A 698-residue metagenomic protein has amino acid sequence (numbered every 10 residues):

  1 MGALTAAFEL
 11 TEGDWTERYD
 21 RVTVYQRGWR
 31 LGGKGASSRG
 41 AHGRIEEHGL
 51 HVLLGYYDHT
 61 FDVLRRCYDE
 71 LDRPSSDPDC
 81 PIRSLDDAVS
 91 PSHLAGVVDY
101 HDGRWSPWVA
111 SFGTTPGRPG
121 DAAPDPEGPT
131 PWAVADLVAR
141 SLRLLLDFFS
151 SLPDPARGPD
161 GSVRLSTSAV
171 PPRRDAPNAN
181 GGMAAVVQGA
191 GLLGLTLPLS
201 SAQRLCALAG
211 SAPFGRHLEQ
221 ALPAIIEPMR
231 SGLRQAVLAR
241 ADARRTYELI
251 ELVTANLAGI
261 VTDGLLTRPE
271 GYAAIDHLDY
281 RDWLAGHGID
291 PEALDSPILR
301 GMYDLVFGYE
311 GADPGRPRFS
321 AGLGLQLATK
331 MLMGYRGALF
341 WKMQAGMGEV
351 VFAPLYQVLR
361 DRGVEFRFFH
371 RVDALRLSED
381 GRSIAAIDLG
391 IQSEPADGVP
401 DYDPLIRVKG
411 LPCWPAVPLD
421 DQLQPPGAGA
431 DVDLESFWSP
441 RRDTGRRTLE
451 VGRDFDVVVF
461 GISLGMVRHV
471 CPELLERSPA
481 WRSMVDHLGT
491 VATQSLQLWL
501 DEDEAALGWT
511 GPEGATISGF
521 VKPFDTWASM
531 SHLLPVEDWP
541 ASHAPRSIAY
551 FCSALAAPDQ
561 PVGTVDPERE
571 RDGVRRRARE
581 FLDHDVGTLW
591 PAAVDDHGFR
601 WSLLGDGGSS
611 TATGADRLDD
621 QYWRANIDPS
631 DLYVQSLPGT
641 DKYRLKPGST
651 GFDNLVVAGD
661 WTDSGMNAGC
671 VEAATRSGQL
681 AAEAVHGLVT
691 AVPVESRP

Functional and structural regions predicted by a protein language model:
A3: N-terminal Rossmann-fold NAD(P) dinucleotide-binding loop
A6-D20, V358-V364: A short, Lys/Arg-enriched amphipathic alpha-helix followed by its capping loop at the start of a domain
L10-W15, Y68, L474-S478, V685 (+1 more regions): Active-site catalytic pocket residues across diverse enzymes, especially alpha/beta-hydrolases
T11-G40: Glycine-rich FAD pyrophosphate-binding loop
H42-A184, G191, L208, F214-G232: Dinucleotide-binding Rossmann-like beta1-alpha1 core, especially the glycine-rich loop that anchors the ADP
L145-R446, E450, D454, G648: Active-site/ligand-binding neighborhood in enzyme catalytic cores
G161, T167, P177, R240 (+10 more regions): C-terminal segments that line or cap access tunnels to active or ligand-binding sites in enzymes and enzyme-associated
A684-P698: Active-site-proximal substrate-binding core of FAD-dependent oxidoreductases
